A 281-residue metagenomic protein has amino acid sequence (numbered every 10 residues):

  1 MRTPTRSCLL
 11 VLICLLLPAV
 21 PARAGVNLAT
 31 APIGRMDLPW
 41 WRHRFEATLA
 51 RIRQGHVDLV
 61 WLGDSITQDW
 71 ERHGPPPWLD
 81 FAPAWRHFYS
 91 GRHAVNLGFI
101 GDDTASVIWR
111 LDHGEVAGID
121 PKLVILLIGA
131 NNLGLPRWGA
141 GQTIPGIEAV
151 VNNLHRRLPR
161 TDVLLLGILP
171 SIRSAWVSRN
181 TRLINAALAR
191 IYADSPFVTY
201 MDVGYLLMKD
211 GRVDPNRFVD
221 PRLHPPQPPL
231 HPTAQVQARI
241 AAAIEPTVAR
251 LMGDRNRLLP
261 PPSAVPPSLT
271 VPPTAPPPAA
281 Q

Functional and structural regions predicted by a protein language model:
M1-L9: Bacterial N-terminal signal peptides that target proteins for export
C8-A19: Bacterial N-terminal signal peptides
V20-A24: Sec/Tat signal peptide C-region and signal peptidase I cleavage site
G25-I100, A105-I119: Serine-esterase "nucleophile elbow" of acetyl-processing enzymes
D58-G63, H93-G98, K122-I128, D162-G167 (+2 more regions): Structural recognition of the beta-strand scaffold that forms the well-ordered cores of secreted hydrolase catalytic
W61, D102, S106, Q142-A149 (+7 more regions): Extracytoplasmic/secreted proteins, especially bacterial periplasmic and envelope-associated proteins
Q68, R72-F81, T104-E148, N153 (+2 more regions): Oxyanion-hole/transition-state-stabilizing segment in secreted/luminal serine hydrolases and related acyltransferases
I172-Q281: Catalytic His-Asp segment of secreted/periplasmic serine-dependent ester chemistry enzymes
